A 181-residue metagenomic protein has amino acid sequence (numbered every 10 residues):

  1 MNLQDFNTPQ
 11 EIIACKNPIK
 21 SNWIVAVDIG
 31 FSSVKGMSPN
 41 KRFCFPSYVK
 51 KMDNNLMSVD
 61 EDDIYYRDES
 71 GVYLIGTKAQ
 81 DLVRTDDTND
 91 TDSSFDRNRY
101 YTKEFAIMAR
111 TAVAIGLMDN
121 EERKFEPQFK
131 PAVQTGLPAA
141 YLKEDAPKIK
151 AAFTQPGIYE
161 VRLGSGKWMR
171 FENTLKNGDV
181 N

Functional and structural regions predicted by a protein language model:
M1-N181: Nucleotide/phosphate-binding catalytic cleft detector across ATP-hydrolyzing and phosphate-transferring enzymes
